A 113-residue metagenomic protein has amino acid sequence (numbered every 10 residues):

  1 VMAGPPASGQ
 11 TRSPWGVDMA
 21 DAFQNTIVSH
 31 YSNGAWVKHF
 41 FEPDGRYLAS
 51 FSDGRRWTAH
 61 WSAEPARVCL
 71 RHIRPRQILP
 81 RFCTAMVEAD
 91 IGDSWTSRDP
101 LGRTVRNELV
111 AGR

Functional and structural regions predicted by a protein language model:
M2-S62, R67-R113: Lipid interaction determinants
